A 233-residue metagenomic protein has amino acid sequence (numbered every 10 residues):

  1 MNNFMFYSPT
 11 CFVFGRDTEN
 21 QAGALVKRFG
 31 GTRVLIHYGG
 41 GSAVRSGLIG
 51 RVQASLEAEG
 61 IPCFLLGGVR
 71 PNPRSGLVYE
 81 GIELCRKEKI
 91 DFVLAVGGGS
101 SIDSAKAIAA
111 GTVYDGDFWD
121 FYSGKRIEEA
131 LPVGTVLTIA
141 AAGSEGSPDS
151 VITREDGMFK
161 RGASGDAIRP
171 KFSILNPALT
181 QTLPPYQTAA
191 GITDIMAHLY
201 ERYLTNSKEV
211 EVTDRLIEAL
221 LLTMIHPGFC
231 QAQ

Functional and structural regions predicted by a protein language model:
M1-F92: ATP/NTP phosphate-donor binding region
T10-G15, V44, R70-P73, S100 (+5 more regions): Catalytic cores of large soluble enzymes that bind and process phosphate-bearing ligands
G23, G50-Q53, F64, Y79-I82 (+3 more regions): Predominant activation on well-ordered alpha-helical scaffold segments within soluble catalytic domains
G39-G41, I139, A178: Anionic group-transfer/hydrolysis microenvironments
R45-I49, A105, S144-E145, A189: Alpha-helix N-cap/helix-start motif
G76-L175: Glycine/threonine-rich beta-strand-loop-alpha-helix active-site module that forms ligand/phosphate-binding
D149-Q233: Carboxylate- and glycine-rich phosphate/diphosphate-binding segment that chelates Mg2+/Mn2+
